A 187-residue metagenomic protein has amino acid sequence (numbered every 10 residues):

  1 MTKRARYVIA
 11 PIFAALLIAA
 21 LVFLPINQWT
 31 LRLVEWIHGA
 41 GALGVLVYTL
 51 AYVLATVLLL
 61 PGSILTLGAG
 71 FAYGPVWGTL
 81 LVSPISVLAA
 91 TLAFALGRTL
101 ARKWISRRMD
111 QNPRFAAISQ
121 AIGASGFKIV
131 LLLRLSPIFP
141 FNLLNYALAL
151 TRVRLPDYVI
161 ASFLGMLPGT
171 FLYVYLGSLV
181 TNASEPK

Functional and structural regions predicted by a protein language model:
M1-Y48, S83-N145, L150-D157, S184: Membrane-interfacial helix-loop-helix
T49-W77, I138-L144, M166-L172: Transmembrane helix boundary and interhelical junction motifs in multipass membrane proteins
I64-L81, L150, S178-E185: Membrane-interfacial helix-loop connectors
L67, F94, K103, Y146 (+2 more regions): Transmembrane alpha-helix boundary and packing residues in multipass membrane permease domains and related
F71, P75, T79, S83-A95 (+4 more regions): Hydrophobic positions within alpha-helical transmembrane segments of bacterial inner-membrane proteins
M166-K187: C-terminal membrane module of polytopic membrane proteins
